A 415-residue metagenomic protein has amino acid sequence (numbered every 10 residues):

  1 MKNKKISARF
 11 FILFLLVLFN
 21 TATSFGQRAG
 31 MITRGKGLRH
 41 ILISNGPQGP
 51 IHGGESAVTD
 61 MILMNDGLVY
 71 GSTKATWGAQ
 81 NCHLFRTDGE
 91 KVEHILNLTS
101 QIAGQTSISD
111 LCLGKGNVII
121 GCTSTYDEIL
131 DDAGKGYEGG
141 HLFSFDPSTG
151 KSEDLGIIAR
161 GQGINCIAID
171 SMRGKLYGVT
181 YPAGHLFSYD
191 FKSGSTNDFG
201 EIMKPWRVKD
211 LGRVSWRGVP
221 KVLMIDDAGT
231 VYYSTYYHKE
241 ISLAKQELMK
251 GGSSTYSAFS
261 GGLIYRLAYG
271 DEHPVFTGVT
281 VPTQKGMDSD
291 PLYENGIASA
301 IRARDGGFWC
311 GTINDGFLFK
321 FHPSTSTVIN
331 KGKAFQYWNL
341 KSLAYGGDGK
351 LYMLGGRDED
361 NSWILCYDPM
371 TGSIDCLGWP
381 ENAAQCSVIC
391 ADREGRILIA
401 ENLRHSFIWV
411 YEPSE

Functional and structural regions predicted by a protein language model:
L38-P50, L96-A103, D154-R160, F199-S215 (+1 more regions): Surface-exposed loop and turn segments in beta-propeller and other repeat-based domains that flank or scaffold
P47-N81: Beta-strand-rich domains and repeat architectures in extracellular enzymes and scaffolds, especially beta-propellers
E55-D60, A103-L111, Q162-A168, R207-G212 (+5 more regions): Repeated scaffold domains used in trafficking and secretory/extracellular systems, primarily beta-propellers
L63-D66, L113-G116, I169-R173, I225-A228 (+3 more regions): Residue-level detector of Asp-centered blade-edge/turn motifs that repeat once per structural unit in beta-propeller
L68-G71, I119-I120, K175-G178, V231-Y233 (+3 more regions): Conserved beta-propeller blade signature
K74-T76, G121-Y137, T235-G261, G356: Short, conserved, GDST-rich strand-edge loop motifs in beta-rich repeat architectures
A75-A79, T125-L130, A183-H185, H238-I241 (+3 more regions): Short glycine/acidic-enriched loop and turn motifs that connect beta-strands
A384-E415: Blade-level signature of beta-propeller repeat domains, shared across WD40, Kelch, NHL, RCC1 and BNR/Asp-box propellers
